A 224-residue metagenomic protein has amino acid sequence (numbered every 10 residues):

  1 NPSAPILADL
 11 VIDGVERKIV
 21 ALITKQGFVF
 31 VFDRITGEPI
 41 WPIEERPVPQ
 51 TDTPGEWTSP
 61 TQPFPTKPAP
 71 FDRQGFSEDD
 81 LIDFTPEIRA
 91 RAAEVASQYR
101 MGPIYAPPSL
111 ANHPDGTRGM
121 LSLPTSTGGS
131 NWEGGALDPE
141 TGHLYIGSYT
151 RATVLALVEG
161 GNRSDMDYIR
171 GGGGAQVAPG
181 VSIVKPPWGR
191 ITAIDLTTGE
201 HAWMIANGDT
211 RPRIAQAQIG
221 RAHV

Functional and structural regions predicted by a protein language model:
N1-R221: Beta-sheet-rich non-transmembrane sensory/scaffold domains
